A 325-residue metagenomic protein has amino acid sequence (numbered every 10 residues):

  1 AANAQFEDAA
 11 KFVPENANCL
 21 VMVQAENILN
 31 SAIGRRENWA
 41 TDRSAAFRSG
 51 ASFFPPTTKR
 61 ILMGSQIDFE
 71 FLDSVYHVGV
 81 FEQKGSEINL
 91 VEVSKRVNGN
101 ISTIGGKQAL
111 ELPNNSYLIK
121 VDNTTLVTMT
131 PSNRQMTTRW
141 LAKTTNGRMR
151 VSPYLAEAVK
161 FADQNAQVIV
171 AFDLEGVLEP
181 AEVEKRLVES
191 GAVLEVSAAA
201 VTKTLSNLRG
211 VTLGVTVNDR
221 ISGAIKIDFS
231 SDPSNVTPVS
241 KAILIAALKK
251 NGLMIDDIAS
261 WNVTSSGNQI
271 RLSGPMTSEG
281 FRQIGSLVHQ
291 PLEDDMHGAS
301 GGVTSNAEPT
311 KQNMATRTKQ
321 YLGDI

Functional and structural regions predicted by a protein language model:
N3-N100, Y117, G214-N218: Long, low-complexity, Ser/Thr/Gly/Pro-rich intrinsically disordered segments that act as flexible linkers and assembly
F6-V13, M136-T145, T264: Polar interaction faces of repeat-based domains
C19, R36-L62, N98-D219, I255 (+1 more regions): An internal, short helix-loop-strand segment that often contains or flanks glycine-aspartate motifs
C19-V21, G79, R209-L213, D219-I227 (+2 more regions): One face of beta-strands
Q24-I28, Q66, E82-S86, N114-N115 (+6 more regions): Solvent-exposed coil/turn segments that connect beta secondary-structure elements in extracytoplasmic/periplasmic
V91-N98, V239-L244, V288: Short amphipathic alpha-helices in soluble, non-transmembrane regions that often serve as interface/regulatory elements
A199-K250: Extended serine/threonine-enriched, polar tracts that run as long, contiguous segments within proteins
M254-N306: A cross-kingdom marker for long, charged
